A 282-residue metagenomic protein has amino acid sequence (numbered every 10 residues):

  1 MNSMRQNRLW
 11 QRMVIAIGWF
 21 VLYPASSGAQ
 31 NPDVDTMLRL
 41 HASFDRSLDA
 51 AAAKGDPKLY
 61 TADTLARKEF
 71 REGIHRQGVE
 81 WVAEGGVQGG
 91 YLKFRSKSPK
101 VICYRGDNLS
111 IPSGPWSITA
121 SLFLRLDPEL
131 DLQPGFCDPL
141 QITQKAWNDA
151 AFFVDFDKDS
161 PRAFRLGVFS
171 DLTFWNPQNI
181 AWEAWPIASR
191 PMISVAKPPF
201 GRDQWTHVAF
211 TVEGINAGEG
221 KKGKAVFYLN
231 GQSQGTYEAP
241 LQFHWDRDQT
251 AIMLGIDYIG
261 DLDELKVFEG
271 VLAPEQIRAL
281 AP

Functional and structural regions predicted by a protein language model:
N2-V14: Bacterial N-terminal signal peptides that target proteins for export
R12-P24: Bacterial N-terminal signal peptides
S27-A29: Boundary at the C-terminal end of the N-terminal hydrophobic targeting segment
D33-Q77, W81-Y91, S96-A181, A217-G220 (+1 more regions): Extracellular glycan-recognition modules
V34-D35, D107-A120, A196-T206, I256-D261: Extracellular/lumenal carbohydrate-interaction signature centered on repeated Trp-anchored short motifs
A120, W205-A217, F227: Short tryptophan-centered beta-strand motifs in secreted/extracellular beta-sheet-rich domains of glycan-recognition
L172-H207: Short, aromatic/His-centered strand-loop micro-motif at the edge of beta-sheets
Q232-L262: Flexible glycan-contacting loops in extracellular carbohydrate-active proteins
